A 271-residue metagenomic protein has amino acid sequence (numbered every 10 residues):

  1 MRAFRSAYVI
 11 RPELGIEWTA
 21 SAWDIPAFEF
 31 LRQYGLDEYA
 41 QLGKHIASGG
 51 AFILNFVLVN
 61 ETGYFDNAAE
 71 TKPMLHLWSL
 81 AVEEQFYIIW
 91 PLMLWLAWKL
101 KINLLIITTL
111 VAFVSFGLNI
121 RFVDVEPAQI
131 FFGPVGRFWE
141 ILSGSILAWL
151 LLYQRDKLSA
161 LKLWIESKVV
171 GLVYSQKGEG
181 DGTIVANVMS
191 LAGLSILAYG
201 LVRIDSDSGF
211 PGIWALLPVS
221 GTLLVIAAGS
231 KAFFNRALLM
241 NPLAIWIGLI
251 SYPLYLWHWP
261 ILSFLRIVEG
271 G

Functional and structural regions predicted by a protein language model:
M1-G15: Alpha-helix-loop-beta-strand connector modules within alpha/beta enzyme cores
A3, A7, W23-A27, G35 (+1 more regions): Generic hydrophobic, aliphatic-rich segments that mediate packing or membrane embedding
V9, E29, A215: Surface-exposed charge patches
G15-A27, E38-Q41: Catalytic beta/alpha-barrel core
Q33, D37, L42-G271: Membrane-interface helix/loop caps of multi-pass membrane proteins
